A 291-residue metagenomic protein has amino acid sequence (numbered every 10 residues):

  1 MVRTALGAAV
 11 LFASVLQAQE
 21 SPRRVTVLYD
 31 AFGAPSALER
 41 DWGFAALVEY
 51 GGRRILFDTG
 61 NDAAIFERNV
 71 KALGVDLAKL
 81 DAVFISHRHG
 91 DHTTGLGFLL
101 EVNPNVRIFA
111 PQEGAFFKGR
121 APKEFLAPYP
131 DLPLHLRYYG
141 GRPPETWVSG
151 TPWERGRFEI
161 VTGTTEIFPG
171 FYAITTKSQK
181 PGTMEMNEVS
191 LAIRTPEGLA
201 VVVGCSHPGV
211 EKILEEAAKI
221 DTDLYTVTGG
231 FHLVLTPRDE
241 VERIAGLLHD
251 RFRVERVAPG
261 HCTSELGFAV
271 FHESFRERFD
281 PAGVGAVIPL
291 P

Functional and structural regions predicted by a protein language model:
M1-L6: Bacterial N-terminal signal peptides that target proteins for export
A9-A18: Hydrophobic h-region of N-terminal signal peptides that target proteins for export in Gram-negative bacteria
R24-L73, M184-V202: Conserved beta-strand hairpin/beta-sheet module of binuclear metal-dependent hydrolase folds, prominently
G33-S36, Q179-G182, L233-P237: Short, small-residue-enriched loops and turns at beta-alpha junctions that line or gate enzyme active sites
I55-F57, I108, I167-T175, A200-V203: Short hydrophobic-aromatic micro-motifs
A64-F109, E113, A218-T228, H232 (+1 more regions): Active-site metal-binding motif and surrounding structural segment of the metallo-beta-lactamase
R107, S190, P196-V287: Cap/insert and terminal regions of metallo-dependent hydrolase folds
G114-V189, F275, D280-P291: Metallo-beta-lactamase
